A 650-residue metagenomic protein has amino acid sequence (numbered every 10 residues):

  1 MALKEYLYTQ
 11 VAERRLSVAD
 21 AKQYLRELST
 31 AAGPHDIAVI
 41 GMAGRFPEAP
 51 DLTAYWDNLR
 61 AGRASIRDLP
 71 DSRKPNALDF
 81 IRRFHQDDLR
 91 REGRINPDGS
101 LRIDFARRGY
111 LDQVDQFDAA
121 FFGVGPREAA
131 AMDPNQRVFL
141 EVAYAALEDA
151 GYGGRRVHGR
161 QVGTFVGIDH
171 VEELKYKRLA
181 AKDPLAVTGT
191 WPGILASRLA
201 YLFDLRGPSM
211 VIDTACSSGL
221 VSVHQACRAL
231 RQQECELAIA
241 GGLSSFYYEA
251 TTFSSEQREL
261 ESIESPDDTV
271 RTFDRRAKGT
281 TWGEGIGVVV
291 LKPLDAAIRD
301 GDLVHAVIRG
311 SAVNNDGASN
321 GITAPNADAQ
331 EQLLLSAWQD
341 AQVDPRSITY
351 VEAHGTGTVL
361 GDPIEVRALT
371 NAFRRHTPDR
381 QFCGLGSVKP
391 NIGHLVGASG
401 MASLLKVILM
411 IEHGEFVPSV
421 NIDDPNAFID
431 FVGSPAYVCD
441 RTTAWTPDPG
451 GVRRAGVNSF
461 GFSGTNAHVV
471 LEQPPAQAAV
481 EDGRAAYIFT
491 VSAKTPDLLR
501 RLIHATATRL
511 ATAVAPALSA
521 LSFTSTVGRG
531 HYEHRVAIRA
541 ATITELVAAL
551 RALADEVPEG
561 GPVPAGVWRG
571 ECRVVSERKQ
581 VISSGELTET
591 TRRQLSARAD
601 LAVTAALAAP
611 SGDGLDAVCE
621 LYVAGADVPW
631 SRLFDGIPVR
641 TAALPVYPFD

Functional and structural regions predicted by a protein language model:
A2-A12, D36, R83, D344-S347 (+5 more regions): Acyltransferase loading domain of fatty acid and polyketide assembly lines
A2-G483, D497-H504, T508, T512 (+2 more regions): Condensing-enzyme catalytic core of the thiolase-fold
